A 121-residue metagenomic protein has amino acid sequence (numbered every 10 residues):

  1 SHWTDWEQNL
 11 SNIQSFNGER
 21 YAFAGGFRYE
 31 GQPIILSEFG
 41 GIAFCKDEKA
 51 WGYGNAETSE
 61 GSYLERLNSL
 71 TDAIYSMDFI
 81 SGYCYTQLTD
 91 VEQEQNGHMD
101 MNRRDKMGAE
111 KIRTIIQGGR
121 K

Functional and structural regions predicted by a protein language model:
S1-R103, K111-T114: Substrate-binding/catalytic cleft of secreted carbohydrate-active enzymes, primarily glycoside hydrolases
T114-K121: Surface beta-strand/loop "capping" patches
